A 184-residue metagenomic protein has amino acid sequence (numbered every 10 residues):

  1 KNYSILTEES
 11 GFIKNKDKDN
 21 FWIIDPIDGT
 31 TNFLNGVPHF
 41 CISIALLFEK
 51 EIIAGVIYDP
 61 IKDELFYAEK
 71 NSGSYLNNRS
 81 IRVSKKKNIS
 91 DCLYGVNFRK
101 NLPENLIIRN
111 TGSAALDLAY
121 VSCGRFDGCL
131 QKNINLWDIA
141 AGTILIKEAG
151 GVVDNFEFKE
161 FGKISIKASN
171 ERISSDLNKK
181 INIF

Functional and structural regions predicted by a protein language model:
K1-I27, F158-F161, R172, K179-N182: N-terminal subdomain of lithium-sensitive/metallo-dependent phosphomonoesterases centered on the IMPase/IPPase/PAP
N2-Y3, S72, L106, G151: A structural micro-motif
E8, Y58, K132: Conserved residues at the C-terminal ends of beta-strands
E8-E9, D25-D28, N32, D117 (+2 more regions): Acidic active-site catalytic centers that drive phospho-/nucleotidyl reactions and related ester hydrolyses
K16-Y75: DPxDG-like acidic metal-binding loop motif
L76-S80: A structural micro-motif at secondary-structure boundaries
R82-F184: An extended, acidic
